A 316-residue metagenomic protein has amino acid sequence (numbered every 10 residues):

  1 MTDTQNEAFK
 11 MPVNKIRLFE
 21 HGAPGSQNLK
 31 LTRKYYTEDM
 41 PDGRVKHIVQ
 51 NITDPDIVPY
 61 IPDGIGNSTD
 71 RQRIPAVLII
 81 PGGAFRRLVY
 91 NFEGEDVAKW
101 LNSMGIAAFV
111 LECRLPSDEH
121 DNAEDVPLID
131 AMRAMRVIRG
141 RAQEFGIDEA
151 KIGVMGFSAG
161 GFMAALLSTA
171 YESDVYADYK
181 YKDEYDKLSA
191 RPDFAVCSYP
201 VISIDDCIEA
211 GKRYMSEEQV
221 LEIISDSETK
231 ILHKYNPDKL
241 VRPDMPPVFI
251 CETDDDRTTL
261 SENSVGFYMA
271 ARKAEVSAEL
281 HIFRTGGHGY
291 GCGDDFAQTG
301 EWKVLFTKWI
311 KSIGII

Functional and structural regions predicted by a protein language model:
D3-Q72: N-terminal cap/lid segment of alpha/beta-hydrolase-fold proteins
T37-R44, A177-E184, D193, P200-L240 (+1 more regions): Mobile cap/lid helix-loop segments that gate and shape the active-site cleft of serine hydrolases
R73-G82: Short beta-strand element of the alpha/beta-hydrolase
L88-V97, L111-E149, D295-E301: Catalytic nucleophile-loop/oxyanion-hole region of alpha/beta-hydrolase and closely related hydrolase-like folds
R133-K212, L232: Primarily recognizes the serine-hydrolase "nucleophile elbow" in alpha/beta-hydrolase and SGNH/GDSL folds
S203-I204, D255-T259: Acidic catalytic loop of the alpha/beta-hydrolase fold
D244, F249-E252, D256: Short beta-strand/loop motif that positions the catalytic acidic residue of the alpha/beta-hydrolase fold
C251, S261, V265-I316: C-terminal catalytic histidine-bearing segment of alpha/beta-hydrolase fold enzymes
